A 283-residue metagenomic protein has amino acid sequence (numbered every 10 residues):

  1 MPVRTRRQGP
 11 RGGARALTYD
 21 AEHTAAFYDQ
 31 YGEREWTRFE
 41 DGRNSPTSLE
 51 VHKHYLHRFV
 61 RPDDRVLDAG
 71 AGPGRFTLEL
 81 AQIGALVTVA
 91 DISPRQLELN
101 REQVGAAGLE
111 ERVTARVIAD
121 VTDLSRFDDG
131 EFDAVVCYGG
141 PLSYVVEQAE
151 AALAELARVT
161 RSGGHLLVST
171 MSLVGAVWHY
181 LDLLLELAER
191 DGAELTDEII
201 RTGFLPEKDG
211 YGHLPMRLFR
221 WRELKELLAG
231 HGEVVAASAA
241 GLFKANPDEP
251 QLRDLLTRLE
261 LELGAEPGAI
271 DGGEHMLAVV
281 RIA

Functional and structural regions predicted by a protein language model:
P2-P62, R75, E79: Conserved class I S-adenosyl-L-methionine
G70-G72: Class I SAM-dependent methyltransferase "Motif I" SAM/SAH-binding loop
Q82-D123: Class I SAM-dependent methyltransferase SAM/SAH-binding core
S125-V135: A short acidic, Gly/Pro-enriched loop at the edge of an enzyme's catalytic core that lines a small-molecule cofactor
E150-S162: A short glycine-rich, Lys/Arg-flanked "PGG" loop and its adjoining helix->strand segment in the class I
L166-E198: Conserved class I S-adenosyl-L-methionine
K208-E223: Acceptor-substrate binding/catalytic loop of class I
E226, A236-A283: A C-terminal cap/extension of S-adenosyl-L-methionine-dependent methyltransferases that defines the acceptor-substrate
